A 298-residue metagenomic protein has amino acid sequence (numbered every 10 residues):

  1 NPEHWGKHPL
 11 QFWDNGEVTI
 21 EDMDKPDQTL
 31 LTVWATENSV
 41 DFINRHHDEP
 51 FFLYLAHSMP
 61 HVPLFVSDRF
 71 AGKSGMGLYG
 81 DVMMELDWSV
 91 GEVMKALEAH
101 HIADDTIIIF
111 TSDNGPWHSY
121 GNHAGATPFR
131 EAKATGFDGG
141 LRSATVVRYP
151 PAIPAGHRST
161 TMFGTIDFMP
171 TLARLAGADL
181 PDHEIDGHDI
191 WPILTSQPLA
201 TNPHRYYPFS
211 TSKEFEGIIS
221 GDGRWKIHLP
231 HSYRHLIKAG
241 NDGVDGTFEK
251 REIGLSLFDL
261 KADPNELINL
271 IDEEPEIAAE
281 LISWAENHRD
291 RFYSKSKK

Functional and structural regions predicted by a protein language model:
N1-D48, H57-V66, S232-R234, E252-L255: Formylglycine-dependent
N1-P2, L53-P63, F110-H118, D186-G187 (+3 more regions): Short, solvent-exposed turn/loop segments enriched in Gly/Ser/Thr/Pro and often Arg
H4, F137-L141, F209-I271: C-terminal, low-complexity/hydrophilic appendages and adjacent surface loops of extracellular/periplasmic anionic
W5-G6, L10-I20, G91-A99, T127-E184 (+2 more regions): Substrate-binding rim/cap in mid-to-C-terminal beta-strand-loop elements of soluble/periplasmic
G6-P9, M23, P63-F70, M94 (+4 more regions): Short, solvent-exposed loop/turn and secondary-structure capping segments
H47-L53, I102-I108, R142, N202-H204 (+2 more regions): Loop/turn elements at helix/coil->beta-strand transitions in domains of secreted/extracellular proteins
P50-A56, M83-L86, V90, L97 (+4 more regions): Beta-strand elements within well-structured catalytic alpha/beta cores of enzymes that handle phosphate/sulfate esters
P63-V66, G72-V82, K95-A152, G164 (+2 more regions): Histidine-centered active-site microenvironments of extracellular/periplasmic hydrolases and transferases
